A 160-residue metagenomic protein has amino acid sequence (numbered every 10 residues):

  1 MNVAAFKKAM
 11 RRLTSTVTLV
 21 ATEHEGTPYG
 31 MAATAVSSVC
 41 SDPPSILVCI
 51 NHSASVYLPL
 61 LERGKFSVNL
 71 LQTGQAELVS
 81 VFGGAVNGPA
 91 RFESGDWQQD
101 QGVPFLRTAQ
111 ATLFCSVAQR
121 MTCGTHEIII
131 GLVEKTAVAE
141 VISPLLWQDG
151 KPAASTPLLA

Functional and structural regions predicted by a protein language model:
M1-A160: Basic, polyanion-binding surface patches
